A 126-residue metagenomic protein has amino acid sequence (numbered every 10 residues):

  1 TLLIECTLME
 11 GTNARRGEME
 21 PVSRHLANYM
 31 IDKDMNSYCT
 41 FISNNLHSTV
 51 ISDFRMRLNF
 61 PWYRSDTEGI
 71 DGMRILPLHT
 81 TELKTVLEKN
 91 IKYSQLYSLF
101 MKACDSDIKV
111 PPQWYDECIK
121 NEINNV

Functional and structural regions predicted by a protein language model:
T1-I123: Catalytic core segments in nucleotide and nucleic-acid processing enzymes
